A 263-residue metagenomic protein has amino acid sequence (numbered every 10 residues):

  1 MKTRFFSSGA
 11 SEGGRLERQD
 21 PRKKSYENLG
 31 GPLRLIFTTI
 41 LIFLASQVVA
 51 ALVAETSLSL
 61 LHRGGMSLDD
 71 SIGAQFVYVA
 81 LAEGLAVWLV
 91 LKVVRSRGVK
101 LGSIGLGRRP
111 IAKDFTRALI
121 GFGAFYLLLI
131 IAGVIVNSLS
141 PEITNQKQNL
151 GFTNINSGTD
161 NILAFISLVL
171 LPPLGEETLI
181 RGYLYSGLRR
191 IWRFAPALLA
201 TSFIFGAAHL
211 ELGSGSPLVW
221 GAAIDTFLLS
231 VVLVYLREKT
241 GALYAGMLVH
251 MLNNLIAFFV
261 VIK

Functional and structural regions predicted by a protein language model:
M1-R108, A112-K113, N137-L139, L255-K263: N-terminal, membrane-interfacial amphipathic/helix-forming hydrophobic leader that caps and precedes the first
G31-T39, S71-V79, E83, K113-A118 (+5 more regions): Residue-level signature of transmembrane alpha-helical entry/exit and packing/kink sites in multi-pass membrane
T38-V49, R117-I131: Hydrophobic alpha-helical membrane-insertion segments
A50, A54, W88-V90, F122-L127 (+4 more regions): Hydrophobic alpha-helical segments of integral membrane proteins
G64-G84, G121-S157: Short secondary-structure boundary segments
Y126-I130, V134, I143-K263: Transmembrane helix-loop-helix hairpins at the membrane interface of multi-pass integral membrane proteins
